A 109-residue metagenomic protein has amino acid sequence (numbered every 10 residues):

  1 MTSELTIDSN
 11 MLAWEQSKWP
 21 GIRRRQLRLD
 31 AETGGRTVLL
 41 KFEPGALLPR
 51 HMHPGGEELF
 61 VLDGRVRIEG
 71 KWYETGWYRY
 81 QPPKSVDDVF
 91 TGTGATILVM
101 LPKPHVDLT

Functional and structural regions predicted by a protein language model:
M1-G34: A short, N-terminal "cap"/entry segment at the start of jelly-roll beta-barrel domains of the cupin/DSBH fold
I22, P83-L108: Ligand-binding loop in jelly-roll beta-barrel domains
R24-Q26, T37-L39, E58, Y78-Y80: Conserved hydrophobic/aromatic beta-strand scaffold that supports enzyme active sites
E32-G34, P44-A46, H105: Short, charged/polar surface micro-motifs in flexible loops or helix N-caps
V38-L40, P49-H53, G70-K71, V89-T91: Short histidine-centered beta-strand/loop micro-motifs that create catalytic or ligand/metal-coordination sites
P44, H53-I68, T75: Glycine- and acidic-residue-biased ligand/ion/polar-headgroup-sensing regions
L47, W77-Y78, T96: Residue-level marker of beta-strand positions
I68-D88: Short acidic-glycine-tyrosine-enriched beta hairpin
